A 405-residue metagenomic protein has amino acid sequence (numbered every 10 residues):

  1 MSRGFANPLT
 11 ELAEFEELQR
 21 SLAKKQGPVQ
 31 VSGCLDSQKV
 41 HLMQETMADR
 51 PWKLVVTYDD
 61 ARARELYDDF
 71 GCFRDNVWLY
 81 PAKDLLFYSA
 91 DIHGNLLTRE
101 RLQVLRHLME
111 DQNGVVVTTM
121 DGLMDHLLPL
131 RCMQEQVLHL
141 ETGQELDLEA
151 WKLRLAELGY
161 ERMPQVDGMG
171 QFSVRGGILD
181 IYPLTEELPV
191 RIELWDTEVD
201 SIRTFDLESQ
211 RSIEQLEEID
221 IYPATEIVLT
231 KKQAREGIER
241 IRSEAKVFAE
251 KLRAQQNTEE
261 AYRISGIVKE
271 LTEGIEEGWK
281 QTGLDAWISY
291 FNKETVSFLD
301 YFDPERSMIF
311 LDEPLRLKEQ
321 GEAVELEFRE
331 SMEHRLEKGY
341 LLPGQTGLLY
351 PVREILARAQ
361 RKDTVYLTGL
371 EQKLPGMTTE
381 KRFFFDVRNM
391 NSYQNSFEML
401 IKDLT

Functional and structural regions predicted by a protein language model:
M1-T405: ASCE RecA-like P-loop NTPase motor cores that couple ATP hydrolysis to mechanical translocation on nucleic acids
